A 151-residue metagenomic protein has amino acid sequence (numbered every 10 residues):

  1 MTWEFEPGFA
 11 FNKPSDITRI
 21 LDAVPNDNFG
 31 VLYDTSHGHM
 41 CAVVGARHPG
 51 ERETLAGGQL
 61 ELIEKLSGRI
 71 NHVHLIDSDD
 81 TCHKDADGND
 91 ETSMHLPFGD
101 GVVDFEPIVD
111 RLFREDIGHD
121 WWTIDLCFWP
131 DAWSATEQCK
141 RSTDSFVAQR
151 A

Functional and structural regions predicted by a protein language model:
M1-H95, V102: Acidic/histidine-rich catalytic cores of soluble enzymes
F9-A10, F105, W129-A132: Alpha-helix N-cap/loop-to-helix initiation residues
T18-D22, E64-S67, V109-F113, K140 (+1 more regions): A structural alpha-helix within SAM-dependent methyltransferase catalytic domains
A23-N28, E115-I117, R150-A151: Short helix-capping segments at alpha-helix termini
G99-V109: Glycine-rich S-adenosyl-L-methionine
I108, F113-E115, D120-I124: H/E-rich (His + Asp/Glu) clusters that bind or coordinate divalent metals
W121-S134: A short, acidic, flexible beta-alpha connecting loop/helix-capping segment that sits on the rim of active
W133-A151: C-terminal helical cap(s) of enzyme catalytic domains, especially alpha/beta-barrels
